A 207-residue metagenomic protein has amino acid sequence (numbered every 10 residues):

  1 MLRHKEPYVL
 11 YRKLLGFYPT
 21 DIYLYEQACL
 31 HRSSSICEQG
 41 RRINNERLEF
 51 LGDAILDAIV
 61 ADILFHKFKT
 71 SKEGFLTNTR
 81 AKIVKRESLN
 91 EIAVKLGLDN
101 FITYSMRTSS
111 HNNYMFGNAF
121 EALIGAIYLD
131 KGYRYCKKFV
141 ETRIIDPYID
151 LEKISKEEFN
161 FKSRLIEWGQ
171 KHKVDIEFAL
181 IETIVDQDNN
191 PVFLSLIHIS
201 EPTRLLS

Functional and structural regions predicted by a protein language model:
M1-S200, R204: Double-stranded RNA-binding/processing signature
